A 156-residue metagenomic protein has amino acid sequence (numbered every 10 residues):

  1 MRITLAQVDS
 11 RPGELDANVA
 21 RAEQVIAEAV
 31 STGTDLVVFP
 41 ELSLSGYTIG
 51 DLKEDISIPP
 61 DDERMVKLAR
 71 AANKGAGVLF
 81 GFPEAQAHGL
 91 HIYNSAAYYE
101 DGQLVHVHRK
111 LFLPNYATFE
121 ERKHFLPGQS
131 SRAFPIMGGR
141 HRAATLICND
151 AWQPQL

Functional and structural regions predicted by a protein language model:
M1-L5: Extreme N-terminal starter segment of soluble prokaryotic enzymes
Q7-G13: Short polar catalytic/cofactor-binding loops
D9, S43, P83-A85, W152: Catalytic metal-binding/acid-base residues of hydrolase active sites
A17, R21, D55-E63, H91: Alpha-helix N-cap and loop-to-helix initiation/capping positions
N18, I26-I56, L79-F80, D150: Active-site beta-strand/loop signature of hydrolases that rely on acidic residues for catalysis
E23-G33, R64-K74: A short, N-terminal amphipathic alpha-helix
P60-E63, A87-L156: Active-site catalytic loop in hydrolytic enzyme cores
K74-Q86: Short, conserved loop-to-beta-strand elements that form functional interface hotspots
